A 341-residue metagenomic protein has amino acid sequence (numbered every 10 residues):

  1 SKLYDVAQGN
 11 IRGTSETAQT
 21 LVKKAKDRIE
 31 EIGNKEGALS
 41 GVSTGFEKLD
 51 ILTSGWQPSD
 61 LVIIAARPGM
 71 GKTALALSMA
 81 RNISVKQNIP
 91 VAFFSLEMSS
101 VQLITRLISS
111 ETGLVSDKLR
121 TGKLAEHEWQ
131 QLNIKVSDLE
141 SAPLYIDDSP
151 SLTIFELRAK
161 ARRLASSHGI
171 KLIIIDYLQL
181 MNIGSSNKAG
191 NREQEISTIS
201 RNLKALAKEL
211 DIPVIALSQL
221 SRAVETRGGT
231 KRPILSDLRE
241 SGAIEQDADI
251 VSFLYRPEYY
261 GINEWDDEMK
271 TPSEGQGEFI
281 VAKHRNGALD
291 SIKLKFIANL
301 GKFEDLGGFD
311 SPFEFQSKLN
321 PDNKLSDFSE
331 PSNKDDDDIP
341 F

Functional and structural regions predicted by a protein language model:
S1-D5, T20-E30, E47, I51 (+10 more regions): Solvent-exposed alpha-helical segments within well-ordered globular domains of core cellular machineries
S1-P58, L114, E128-Q130, I134-P143 (+5 more regions): Core recognition of P-loop NTPase motor domains used across DNA-transaction enzymes
I51, N82-G169, I183, I292: Cytosolic-facing regulatory segments adjacent to core modules
G55-M98, L152-S166, K171-I174, Q194-N202 (+1 more regions): P-loop NTPase nucleotide-binding module
E97-M98, A216-S221, H284-R285: A short beta-strand-to-loop transition that corresponds to the Sensor-1 phosphate-sensing loop of AAA+ P-loop ATPases
R106-V115, L178-N202, T226-G228: Conserved P-loop NTPase nucleotide-binding/switch module
T153-I170, N187, R201-L210, R222-F341: C-terminal regions of RecA-like/P-loop NTPase motor modules
I174, P213-S218: Structural recognition of the conserved hydrophobic beta-strand(s) that form the central parallel beta-sheet of P-loop
